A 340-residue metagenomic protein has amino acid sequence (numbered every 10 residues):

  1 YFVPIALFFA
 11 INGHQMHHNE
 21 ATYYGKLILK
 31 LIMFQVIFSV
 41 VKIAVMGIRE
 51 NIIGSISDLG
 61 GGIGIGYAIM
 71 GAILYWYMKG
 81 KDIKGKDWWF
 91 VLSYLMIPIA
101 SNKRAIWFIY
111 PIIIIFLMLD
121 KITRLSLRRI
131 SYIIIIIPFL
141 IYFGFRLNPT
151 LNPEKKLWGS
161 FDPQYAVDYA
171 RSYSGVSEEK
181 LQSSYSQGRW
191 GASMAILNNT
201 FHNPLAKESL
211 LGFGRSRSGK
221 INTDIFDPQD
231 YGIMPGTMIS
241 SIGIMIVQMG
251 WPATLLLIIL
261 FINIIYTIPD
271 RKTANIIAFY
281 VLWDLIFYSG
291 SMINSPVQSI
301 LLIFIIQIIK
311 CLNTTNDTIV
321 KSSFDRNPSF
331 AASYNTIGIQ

Functional and structural regions predicted by a protein language model:
Y1-G159, D230-G338: Hydrophobic transmembrane helix bundles of membrane-integrated enzymes that assemble and modify cell-envelope
Q15, I32, V45, F161-Y165 (+3 more regions): Generic secondary-structure transition motif, activating predominantly at the C-termini of alpha-helices
A44-E50, W88-V91, V167-G175, S216-K220: Short amphipathic alpha-helical segments, especially helix-boundary/capping motifs
R49, I53-G54, K180-M249: Long extracytoplasmic/lumenal interhelical loops at the membrane interface of multi-pass membrane proteins
G144-A195, E208: Flexible juxtamembrane loops connecting transmembrane helices in multi-pass membrane enzymes that build or modify
